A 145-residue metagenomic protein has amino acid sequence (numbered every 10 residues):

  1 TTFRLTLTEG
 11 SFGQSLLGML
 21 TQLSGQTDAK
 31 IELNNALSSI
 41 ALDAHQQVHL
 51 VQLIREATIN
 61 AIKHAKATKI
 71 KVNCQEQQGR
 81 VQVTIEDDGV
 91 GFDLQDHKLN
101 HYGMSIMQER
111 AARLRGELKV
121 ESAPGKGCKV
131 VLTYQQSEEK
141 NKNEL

Functional and structural regions predicted by a protein language model:
T1-L145: Coiled-coil dimerization/phosphotransfer module
